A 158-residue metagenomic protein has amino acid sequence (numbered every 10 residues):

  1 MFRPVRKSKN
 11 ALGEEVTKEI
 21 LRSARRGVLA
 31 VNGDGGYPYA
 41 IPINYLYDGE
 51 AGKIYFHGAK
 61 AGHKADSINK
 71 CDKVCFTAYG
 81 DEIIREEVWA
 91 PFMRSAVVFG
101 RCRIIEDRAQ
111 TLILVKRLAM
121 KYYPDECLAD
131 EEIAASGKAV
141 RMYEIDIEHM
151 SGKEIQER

Functional and structural regions predicted by a protein language model:
M1-R22: Extreme N-terminal tail/first-helix region
F2-S8, I83-R158: Charged, gly/pro-rich active-site loop segments
A11-L12, S23-V28, D125-L128: Short Pro/Gly-enriched beta-strand edge/turn motifs at strand-loop
E14, A61-G62: Structural motif corresponding to alpha-helix initiation and N-cap regions
I20-L21, S67-I68, L118: A generic structural signal for nonpolar/aromatic side chains embedded in well-ordered alpha-helices
A24-K60, F76: Short beta-strand segments
V28, Y55, C75, F99 (+1 more regions): Beta-strand secondary-structure signal
K64-P91: Helix-adjacent hinge/juxtasegments
